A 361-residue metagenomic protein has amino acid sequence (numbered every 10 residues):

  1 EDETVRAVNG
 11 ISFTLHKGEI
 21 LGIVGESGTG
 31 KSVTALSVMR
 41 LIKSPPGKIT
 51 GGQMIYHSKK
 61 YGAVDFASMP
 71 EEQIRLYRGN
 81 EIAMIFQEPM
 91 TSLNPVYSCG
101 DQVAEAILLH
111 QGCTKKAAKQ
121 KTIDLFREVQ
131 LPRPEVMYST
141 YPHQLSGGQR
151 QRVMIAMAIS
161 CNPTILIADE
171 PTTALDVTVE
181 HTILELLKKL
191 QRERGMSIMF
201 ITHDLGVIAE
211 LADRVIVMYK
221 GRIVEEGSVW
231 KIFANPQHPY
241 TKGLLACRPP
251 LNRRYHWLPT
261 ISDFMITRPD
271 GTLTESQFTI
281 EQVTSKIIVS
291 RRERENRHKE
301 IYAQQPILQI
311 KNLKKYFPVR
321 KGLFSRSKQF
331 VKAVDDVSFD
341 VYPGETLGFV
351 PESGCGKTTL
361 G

Functional and structural regions predicted by a protein language model:
E1-G10, L41-G47, K60-A63, P70-Q73 (+5 more regions): A short, flexible loop at the N-terminus of ABC-type nucleotide-binding domains that lies
H57, A117-V136: Conserved ABC ATPase "signature" region
A63, P132-E135, V229-L308, V319-S325: Short catalytic/signature loops enriched in Gly
S160-T164: A short, proline-enriched helix->beta-strand linker immediately N-terminal to the Walker B motif in ABC-type P-loop
I208-E210: A short, surface-exposed alpha-helical micro-motif characterized by mixed small hydrophobic and charged/polar residues
R214, E226: Short, glycine/charged-rich "phosphate-handling" switch motifs in NTP-dependent and phosphotransfer domains
